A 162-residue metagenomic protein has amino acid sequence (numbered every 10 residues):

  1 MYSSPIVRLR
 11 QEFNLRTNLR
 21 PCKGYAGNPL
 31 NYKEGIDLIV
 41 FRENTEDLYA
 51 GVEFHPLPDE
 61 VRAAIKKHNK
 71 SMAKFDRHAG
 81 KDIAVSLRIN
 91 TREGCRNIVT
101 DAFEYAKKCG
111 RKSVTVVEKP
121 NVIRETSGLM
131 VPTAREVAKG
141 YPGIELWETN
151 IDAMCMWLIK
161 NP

Functional and structural regions predicted by a protein language model:
M1, G143-P162: Glycine-rich phosphate-binding loop
M1-F75, A84-V85: N-terminal glycine-rich phosphate/adenylate-binding segment common to multiple enzyme folds
N14-L15, E34-D37, C109-K112, Y141-I144 (+1 more regions): Short coil/turn connectors at secondary-structure junctions
A26-N31, F103-A106, C155-P162: A generic local secondary-structure boundary/capping motif
D47, I123, C155: Flexible, glycine-rich phosphate/dinucleotide-binding loops and adjacent beta-alpha linkers at cofactor/substrate
G51, T126-S127, W157-K160: Short, well-ordered secondary-structure micro-motifs
H55-P58, V131-T133, P162: Short, solvent-exposed amphipathic alpha-helical segments in soluble enzyme and RNA/protein-processing domains
A63, K67-D152: Glycine-rich phosphate/diphosphate-binding loop of Rossmann-like nucleotide-binding domains
